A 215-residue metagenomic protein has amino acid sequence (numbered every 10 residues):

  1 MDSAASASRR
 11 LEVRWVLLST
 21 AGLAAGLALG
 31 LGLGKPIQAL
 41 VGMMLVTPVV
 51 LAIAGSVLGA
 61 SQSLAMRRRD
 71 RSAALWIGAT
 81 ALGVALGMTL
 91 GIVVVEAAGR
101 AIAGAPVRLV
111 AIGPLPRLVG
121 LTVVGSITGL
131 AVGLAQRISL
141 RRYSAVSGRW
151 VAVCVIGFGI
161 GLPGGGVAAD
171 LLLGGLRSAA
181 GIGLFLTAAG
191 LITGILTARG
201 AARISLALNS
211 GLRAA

Functional and structural regions predicted by a protein language model:
M1-A215: Juxtamembrane/disordered regions of integral membrane proteins
